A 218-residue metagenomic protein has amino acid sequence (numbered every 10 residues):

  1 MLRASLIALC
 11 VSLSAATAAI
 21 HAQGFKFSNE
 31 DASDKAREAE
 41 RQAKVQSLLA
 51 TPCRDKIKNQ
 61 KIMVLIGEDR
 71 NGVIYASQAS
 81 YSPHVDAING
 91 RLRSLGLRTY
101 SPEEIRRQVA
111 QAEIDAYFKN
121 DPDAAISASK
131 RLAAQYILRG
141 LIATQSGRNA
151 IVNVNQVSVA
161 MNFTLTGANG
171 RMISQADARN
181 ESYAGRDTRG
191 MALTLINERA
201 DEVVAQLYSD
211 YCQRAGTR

Functional and structural regions predicted by a protein language model:
S5-A16: Bacterial N-terminal signal peptides
H21-S101, Y208-R218: A structural "domain/chain start" motif
K58-I62, H84, I88, R93-L95 (+3 more regions): Envelope-exposed proteins and targeting segments
G67-N71, L97, E104-I105, I142-Q145 (+2 more regions): Solvent-exposed coil/turn segments that connect beta secondary-structure elements in extracytoplasmic/periplasmic
E68-A79, E113-D115, I151, G185-T194: Second-shell loop/turn segments in exported
V85-N89, P122-I126, V204: Extracytoplasmic/secreted envelope proteins and their assembly/folding machinery, especially bacterial periplasmic
Y100-R148: Short, solvent-exposed, polar/charged sequence segments at loop or secondary-structure edges
Q156-M161, L165-T217: Short secondary-structure boundary motifs at beta->alpha junctions and helix caps
